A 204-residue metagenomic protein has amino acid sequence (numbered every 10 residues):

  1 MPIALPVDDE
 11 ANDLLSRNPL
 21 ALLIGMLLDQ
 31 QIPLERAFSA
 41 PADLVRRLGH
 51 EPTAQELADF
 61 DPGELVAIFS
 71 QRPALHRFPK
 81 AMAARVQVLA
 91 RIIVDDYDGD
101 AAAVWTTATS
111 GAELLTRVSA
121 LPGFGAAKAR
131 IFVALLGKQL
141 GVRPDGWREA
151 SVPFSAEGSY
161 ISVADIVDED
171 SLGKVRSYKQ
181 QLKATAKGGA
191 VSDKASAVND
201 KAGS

Functional and structural regions predicted by a protein language model:
M1-N12, R17, G111-L115, A126-S204: C-terminal accessory module of base-excision DNA glycosylases/AP lyases that mediates lesion recognition and DNA
E10-A21, I32-E35, H76-A81: Structural motif
L20, L34-H50, A54: A positional/architectural concept
L23-L27: Short, aromatic/basic-rich helix-turn unit that serves as a nucleic-acid recognition element
Q30-S39, I93-G99, G141-R143: Short helix-capping/linker segments at secondary-structure and domain boundaries
L48-S119: Alpha-helical ds-nucleic-acid-binding substructure associated with the helix-hairpin-helix region of base-excision DNA
